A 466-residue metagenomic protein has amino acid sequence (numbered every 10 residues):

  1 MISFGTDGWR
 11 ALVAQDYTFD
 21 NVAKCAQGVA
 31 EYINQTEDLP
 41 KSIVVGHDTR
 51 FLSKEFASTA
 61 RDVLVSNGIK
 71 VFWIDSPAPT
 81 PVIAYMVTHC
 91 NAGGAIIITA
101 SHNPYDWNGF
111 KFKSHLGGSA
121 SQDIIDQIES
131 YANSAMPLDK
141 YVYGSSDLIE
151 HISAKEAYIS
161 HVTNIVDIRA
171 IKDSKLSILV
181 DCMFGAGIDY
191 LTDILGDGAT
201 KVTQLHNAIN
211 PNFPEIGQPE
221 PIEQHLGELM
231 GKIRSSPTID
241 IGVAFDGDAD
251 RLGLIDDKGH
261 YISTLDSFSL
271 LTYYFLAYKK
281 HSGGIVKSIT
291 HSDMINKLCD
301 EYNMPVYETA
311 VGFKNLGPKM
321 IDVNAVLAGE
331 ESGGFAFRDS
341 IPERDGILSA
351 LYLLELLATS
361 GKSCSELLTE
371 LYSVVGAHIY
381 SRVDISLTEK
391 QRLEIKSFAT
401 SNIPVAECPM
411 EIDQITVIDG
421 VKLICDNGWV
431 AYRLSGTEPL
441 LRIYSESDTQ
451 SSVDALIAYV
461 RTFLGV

Functional and structural regions predicted by a protein language model:
M1-K70, G93, D147-I178: An N-terminal, well-structured beta->alpha segment
F4-G5, V45, V71-S76, I97-I98 (+8 more regions): General beta-strand structural signal in soluble alpha/beta enzymes
D7, V45, I83, I96 (+11 more regions): Buried hydrophobic positions in well-ordered alpha/beta secondary-structure cores of metabolic enzymes
E31, S42-W107, D193-I255: N-terminal small/polar loop signature for handling phosphorylated ligands or for N-terminal nucleophile
D75, E129-S160, D257-G329, A336-F337: Proline/glycine-rich low-complexity loops and linkers
N108-P237: Gly/Ser/Thr-enriched, mixed-charge loops and adjacent short helices that form phosphate/oxyanion-binding elements
S121, Q204-H206, H260-K279, G346-L354: Gly/Ser/Thr-rich active-site loops/lids in small-molecule metabolic enzymes that frequently grip phosphoryl groups
I241, H281-V466: Phosphate-binding and adjacent anionic-ligand microenvironments
